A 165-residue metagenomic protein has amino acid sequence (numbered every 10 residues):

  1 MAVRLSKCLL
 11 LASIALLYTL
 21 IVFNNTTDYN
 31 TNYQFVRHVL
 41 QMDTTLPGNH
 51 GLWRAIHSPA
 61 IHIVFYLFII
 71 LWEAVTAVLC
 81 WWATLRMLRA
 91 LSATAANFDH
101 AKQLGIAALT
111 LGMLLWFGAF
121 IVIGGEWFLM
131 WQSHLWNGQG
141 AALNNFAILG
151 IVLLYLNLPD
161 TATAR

Functional and structural regions predicted by a protein language model:
M1-N24, F65-L67, L71, V75-R165: Extended, low-polarity transmembrane helix blocks
F23-T31: Helix-to-loop transition at the C-terminal end of transmembrane segments
N30-I61: Membrane-interface interhelical connector segments
